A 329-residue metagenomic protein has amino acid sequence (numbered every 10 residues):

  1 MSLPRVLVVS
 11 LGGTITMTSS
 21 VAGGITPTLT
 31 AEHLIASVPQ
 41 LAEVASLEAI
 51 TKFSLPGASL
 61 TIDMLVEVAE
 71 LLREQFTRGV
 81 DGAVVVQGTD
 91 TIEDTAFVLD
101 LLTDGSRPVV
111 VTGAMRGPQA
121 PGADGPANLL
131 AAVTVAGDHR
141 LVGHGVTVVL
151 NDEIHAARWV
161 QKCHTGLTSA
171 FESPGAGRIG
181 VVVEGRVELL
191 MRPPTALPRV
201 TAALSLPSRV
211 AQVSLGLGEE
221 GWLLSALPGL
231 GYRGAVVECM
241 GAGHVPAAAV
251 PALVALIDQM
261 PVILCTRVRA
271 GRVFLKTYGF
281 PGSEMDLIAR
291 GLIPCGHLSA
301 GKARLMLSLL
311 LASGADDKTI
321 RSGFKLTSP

Functional and structural regions predicted by a protein language model:
M1-E74, P251, A270, P294: ATP/NTP phosphate-donor binding region
S2-R5, V9-I15, T30, L34-L41 (+2 more regions): Accessory alpha-helical/coil subdomains and C-terminal extensions that flank or cap enzyme catalytic cores
V9-L11, V85-Q87, V110-G113, T147-N151 (+3 more regions): Short beta-strand segments
A22-E32, T91, F97-V110, G125-A131 (+2 more regions): A glycine- and small-aliphatic-rich helix-loop capping segment at beta-alpha/alpha-beta transitions that lines
T77-I92, L230-A242: Short acidic, glycine-rich surface-loop motifs adjacent to enzyme active sites
V85-R107, V245-V254: Short Gly/Thr/Asp-enriched flexible loops that form oxyanion-binding sites at enzyme active sites
V111-V183: Internal gly/pro-rich beta-alpha loop/helix module that stabilizes soluble enzyme cofactors or their anionic handles
A242-P329: C-terminal non-catalytic interaction/assembly regions of soluble proteins
